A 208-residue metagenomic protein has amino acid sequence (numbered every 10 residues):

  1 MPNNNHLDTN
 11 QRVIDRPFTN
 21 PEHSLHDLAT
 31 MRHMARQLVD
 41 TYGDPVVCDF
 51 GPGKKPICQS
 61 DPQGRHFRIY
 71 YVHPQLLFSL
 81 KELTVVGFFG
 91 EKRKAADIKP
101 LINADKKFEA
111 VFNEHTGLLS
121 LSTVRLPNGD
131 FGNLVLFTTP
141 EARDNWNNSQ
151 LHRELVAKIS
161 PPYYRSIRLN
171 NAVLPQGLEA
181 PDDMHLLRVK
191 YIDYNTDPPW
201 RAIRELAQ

Functional and structural regions predicted by a protein language model:
M1-L126, N170-Q208: Short S/T/G/P-rich N-terminal loop/turn motif that feeds into the first structured element of a domain
P127-F131: Short acidic/glycine-enriched loop/turn segments that link adjacent beta-strands
L134-L136: Short hydrophobic/aromatic beta-strand micro-patches that form the beta-sheet surface supporting nucleotide- or nucleic
P140-S149: Short amphipathic alpha-helices within nucleic acid-binding modules
N147, L155-V156: Amphipathic alpha-helical interface segments used for dimerization/assembly
V156-N171: Conserved short beta-strand edge segments in small beta-sheet-based binding/regulatory domains
